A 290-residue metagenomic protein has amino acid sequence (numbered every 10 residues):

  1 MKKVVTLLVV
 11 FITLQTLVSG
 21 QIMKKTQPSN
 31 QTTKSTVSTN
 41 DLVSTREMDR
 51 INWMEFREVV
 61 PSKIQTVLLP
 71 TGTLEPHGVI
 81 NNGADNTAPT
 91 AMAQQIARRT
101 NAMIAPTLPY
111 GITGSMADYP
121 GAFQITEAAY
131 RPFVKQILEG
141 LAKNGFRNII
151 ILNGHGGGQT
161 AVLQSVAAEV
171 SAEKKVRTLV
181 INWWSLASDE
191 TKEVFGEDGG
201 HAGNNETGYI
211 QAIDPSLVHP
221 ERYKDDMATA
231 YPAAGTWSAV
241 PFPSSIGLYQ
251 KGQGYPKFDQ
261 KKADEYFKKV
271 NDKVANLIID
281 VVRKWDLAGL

Functional and structural regions predicted by a protein language model:
M1-V4: Positively charged n-region of N-terminal signal peptides that target proteins for export
T6-T16: Bacterial N-terminal signal peptides
V18-G20: Boundary at the C-terminal end of the N-terminal hydrophobic targeting segment
I22-A102, P106-G114, P120-A128, P132-I150 (+1 more regions): Extended, histidine- and acidic-residue-enriched regions that form the cofactor-binding/catalytic faces
